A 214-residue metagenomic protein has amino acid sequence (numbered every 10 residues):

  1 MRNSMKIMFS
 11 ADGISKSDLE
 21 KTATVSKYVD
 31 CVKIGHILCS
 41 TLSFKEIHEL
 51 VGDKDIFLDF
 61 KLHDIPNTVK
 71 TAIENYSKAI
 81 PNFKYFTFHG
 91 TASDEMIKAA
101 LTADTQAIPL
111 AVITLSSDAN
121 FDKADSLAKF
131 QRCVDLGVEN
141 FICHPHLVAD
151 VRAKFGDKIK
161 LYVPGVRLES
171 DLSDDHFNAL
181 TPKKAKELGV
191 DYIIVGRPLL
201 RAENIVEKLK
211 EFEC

Functional and structural regions predicted by a protein language model:
R2, T22-Y28, T41-D53, N75-I80 (+3 more regions): Acidic (Asp/Glu)-rich catalytic clusters
N3-I7, D64-Y162, L168-S173: Conserved anion-binding
K6-S15: N-terminal basic/disordered segments at the start of proteins
F9, V32, K61, F86 (+5 more regions): Conserved, mostly hydrophobic/aromatic
L19-A23, F44-H48, I73, D94-L101 (+4 more regions): Generic structural signal for well-ordered alpha-helices, preferentially at hydrophobic/aromatic core positions
K33-I34, D53-I65: Active-site cofactor/substrate anionic-group-binding motifs, chiefly glycine- and Lys/Arg-rich phosphate-binding loops
I34, L38, F44, H144-I194: A C-terminal functional module that forms or caps the active site or interfaces directly with catalytic machinery
F83-S93, R167-L168, N178-K208: Glycine-rich phosphate-binding active-site loops on the catalytic face of alpha/beta enzymes
